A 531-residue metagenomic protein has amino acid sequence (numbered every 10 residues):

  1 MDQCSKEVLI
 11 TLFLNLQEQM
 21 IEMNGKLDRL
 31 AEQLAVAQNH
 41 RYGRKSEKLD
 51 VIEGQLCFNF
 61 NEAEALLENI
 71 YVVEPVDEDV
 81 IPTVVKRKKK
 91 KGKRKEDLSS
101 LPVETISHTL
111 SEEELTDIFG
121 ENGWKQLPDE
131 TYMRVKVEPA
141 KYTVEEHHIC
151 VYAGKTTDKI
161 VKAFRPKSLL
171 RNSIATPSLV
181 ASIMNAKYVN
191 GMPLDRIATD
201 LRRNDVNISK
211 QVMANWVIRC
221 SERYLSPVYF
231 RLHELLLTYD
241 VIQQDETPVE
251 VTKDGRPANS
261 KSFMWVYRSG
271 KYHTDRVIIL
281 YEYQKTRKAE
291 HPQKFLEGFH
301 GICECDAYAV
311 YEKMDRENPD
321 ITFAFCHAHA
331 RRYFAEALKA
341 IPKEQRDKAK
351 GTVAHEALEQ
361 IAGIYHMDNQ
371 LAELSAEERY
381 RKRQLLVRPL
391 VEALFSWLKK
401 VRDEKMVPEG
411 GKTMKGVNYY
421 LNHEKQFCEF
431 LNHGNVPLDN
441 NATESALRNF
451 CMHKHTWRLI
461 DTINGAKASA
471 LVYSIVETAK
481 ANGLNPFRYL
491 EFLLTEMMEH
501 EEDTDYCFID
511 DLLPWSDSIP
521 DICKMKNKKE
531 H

Functional and structural regions predicted by a protein language model:
M1-R171, A214, Q243-Q244, R381-R383 (+1 more regions): Short, flexible loop/hinge motifs at secondary-structure junctions
V151-A153, D158-H531: Catalytic center-proximal scaffold of phosphoryl-transfer enzymes
